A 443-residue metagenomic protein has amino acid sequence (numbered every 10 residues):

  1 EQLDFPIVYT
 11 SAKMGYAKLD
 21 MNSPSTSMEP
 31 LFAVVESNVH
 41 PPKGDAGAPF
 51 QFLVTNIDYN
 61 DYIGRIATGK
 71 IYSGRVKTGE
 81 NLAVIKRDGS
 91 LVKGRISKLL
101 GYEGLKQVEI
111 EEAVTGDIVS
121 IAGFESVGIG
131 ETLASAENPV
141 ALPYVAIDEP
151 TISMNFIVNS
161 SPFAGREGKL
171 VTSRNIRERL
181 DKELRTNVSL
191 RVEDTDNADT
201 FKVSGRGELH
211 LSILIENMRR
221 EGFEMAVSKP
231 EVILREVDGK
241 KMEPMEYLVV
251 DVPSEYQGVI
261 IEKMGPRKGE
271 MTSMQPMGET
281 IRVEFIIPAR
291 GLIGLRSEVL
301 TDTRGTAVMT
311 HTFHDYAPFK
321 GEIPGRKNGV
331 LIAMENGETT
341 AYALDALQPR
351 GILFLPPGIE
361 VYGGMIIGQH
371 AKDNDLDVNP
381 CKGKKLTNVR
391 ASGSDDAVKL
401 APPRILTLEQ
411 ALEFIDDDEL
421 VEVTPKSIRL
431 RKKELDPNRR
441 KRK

Functional and structural regions predicted by a protein language model:
E1-K443: Structural and coupling elements of P-loop NTPases
